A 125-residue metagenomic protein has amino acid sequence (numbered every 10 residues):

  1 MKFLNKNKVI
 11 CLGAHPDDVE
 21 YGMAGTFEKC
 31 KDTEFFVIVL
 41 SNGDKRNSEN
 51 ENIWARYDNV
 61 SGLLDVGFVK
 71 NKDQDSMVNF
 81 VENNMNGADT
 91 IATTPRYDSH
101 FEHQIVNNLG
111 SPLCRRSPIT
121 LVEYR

Functional and structural regions predicted by a protein language model:
M1-G87, S111-I119: Active-site rim/loop-helix segments in enzyme catalytic domains that contact anionic ligands
F36-V39, A92, E123-R125: Short beta-strand segments
K70, H100-H103: Short catalytic/ligand-binding loop motif for oxyanion handling, primarily in non-cytosolic enzymes, centered on
D89-H100: Acidic beta-strand-to-loop metal/phosphate-binding motif
P95, C114-S117, R125: Generic secondary-structure microfeatures
E102-C114: Short Gly/Thr/Asp-enriched flexible loops that form oxyanion-binding sites at enzyme active sites
Q104, I119-Y124: A contiguous pocket-lining binding segment that forms or flanks enzyme active sites
